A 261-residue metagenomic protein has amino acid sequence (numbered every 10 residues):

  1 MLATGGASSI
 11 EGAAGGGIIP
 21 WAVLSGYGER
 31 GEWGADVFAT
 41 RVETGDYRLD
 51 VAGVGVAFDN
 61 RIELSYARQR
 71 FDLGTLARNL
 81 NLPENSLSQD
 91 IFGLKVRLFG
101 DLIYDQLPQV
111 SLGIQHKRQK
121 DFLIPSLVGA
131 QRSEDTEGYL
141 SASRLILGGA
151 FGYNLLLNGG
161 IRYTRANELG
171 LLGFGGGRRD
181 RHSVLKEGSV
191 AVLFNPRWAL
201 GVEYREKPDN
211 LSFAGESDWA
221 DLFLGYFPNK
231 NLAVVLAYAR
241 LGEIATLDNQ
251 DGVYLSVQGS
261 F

Functional and structural regions predicted by a protein language model:
M1-S126, E134-G138, S143-G149, L155 (+6 more regions): Transmembrane beta-barrel domains of Gram-negative outer membranes and organellar outer membranes
M1-S8, Q131-R132, A239-I244, V253: N-terminal non-globular leader segments, chiefly Sec-dependent signal peptides
E63-G74, G175-L193, D221-A239: Repeat-unit-sized solenoid/scaffold elements
L82-E84, V128-A130, G175-R178, G252-S256: Flexible, surface-exposed loop regions and adjacent strand-edge segments of Gram-negative outer-membrane beta-barrel
A130-N210, W219: Detector for outer-membrane/organellar transmembrane beta-barrel domains, recognizing the amphipathic beta-strand
A214-F261: Predominantly the C-terminal beta-signal and adjacent terminal strand-loop region of outer-membrane beta-barrel
